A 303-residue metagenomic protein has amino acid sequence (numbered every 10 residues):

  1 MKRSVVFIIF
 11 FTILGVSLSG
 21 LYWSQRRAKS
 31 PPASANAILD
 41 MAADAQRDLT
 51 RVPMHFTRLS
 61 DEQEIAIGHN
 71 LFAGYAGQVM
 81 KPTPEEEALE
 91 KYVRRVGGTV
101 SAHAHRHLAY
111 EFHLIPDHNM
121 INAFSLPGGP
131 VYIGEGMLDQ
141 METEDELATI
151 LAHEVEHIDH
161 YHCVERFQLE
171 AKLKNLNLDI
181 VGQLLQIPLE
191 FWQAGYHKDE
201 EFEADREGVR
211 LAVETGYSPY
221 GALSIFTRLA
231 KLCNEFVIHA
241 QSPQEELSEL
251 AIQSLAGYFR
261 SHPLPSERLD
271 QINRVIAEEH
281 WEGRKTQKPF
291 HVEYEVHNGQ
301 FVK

Functional and structural regions predicted by a protein language model:
K2-K303: A Zn2+-metalloprotease active-site environment signal
